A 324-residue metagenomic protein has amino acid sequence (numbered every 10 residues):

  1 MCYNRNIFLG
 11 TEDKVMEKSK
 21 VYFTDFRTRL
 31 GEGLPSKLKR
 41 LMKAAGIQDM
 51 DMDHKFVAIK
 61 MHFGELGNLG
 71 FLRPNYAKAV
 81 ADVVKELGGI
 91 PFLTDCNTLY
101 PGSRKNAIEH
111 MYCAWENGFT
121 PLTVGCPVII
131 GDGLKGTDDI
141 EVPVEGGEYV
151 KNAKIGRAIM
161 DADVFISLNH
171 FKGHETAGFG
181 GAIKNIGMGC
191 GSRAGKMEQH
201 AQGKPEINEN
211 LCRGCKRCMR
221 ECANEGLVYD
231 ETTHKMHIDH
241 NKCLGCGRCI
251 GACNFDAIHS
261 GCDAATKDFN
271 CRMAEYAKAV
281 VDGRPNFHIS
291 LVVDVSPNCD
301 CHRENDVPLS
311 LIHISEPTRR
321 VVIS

Functional and structural regions predicted by a protein language model:
C2-E12: Short, positively charged and aromatic/hydrophobic N-terminal segments
E17-Y76, V83, L87-D95, Y100-S315 (+1 more regions): Extended, low-polarity segments enriched in aliphatic/aromatic residues
